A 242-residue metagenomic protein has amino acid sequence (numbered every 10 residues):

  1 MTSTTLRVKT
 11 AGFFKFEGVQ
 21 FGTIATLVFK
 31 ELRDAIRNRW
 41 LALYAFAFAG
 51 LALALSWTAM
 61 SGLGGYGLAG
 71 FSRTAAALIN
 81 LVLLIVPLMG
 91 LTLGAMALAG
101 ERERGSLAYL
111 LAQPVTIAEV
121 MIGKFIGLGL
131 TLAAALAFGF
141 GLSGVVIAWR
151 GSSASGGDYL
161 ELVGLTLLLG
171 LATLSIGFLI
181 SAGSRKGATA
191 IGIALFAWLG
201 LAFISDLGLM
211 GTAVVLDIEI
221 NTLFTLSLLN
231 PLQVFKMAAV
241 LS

Functional and structural regions predicted by a protein language model:
T2-A45: Aromatic- and glycine-rich beta-strand/loop motifs that create alpha-glucan
S3, G62, F203-S242: Terminal transmembrane helical anchor/hairpin motif
A25-A35, G67-F71, T116-E119: Cytosolic juxtamembrane amphipathic/interface segments immediately preceding and feeding into a transmembrane helix
A54-W57, G64, L68, T74-A75 (+2 more regions): Secretory targeting signals
A77-G100: Long, hydrophobic alpha-helical segments
P87-G94, L142, S175-I176, S205 (+1 more regions): Hydrophobic/aromatic residues in alpha-helical transmembrane segments
A97-G129: Helix-loop-helix units of permease transmembrane domains in multi-pass membrane transporters, especially ABC
L167-L216: A structural motif at transmembrane helix-loop-helix junctions in multipass membrane proteins
